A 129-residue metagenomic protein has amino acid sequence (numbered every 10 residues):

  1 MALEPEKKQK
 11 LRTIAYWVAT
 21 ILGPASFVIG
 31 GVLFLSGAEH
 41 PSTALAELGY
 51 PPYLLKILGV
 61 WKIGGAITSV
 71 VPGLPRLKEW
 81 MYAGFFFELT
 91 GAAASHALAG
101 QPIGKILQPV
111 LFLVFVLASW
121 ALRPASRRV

Functional and structural regions predicted by a protein language model:
A2-V129: Membrane-interface extramembranous regions
